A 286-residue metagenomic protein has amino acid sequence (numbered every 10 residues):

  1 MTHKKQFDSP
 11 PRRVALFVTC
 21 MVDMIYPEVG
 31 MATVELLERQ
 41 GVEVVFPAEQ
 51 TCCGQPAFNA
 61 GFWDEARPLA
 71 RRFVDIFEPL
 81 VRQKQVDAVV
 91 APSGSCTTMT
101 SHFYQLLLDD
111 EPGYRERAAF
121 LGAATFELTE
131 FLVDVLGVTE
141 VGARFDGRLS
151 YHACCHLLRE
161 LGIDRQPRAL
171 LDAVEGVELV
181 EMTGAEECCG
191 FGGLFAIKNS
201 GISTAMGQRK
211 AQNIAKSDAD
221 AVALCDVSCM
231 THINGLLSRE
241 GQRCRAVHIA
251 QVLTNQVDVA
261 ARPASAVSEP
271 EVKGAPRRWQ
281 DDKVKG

Functional and structural regions predicted by a protein language model:
M1-G286: Iron-sulfur cluster-binding electron-transfer modules in prokaryotic oxidoreductases
